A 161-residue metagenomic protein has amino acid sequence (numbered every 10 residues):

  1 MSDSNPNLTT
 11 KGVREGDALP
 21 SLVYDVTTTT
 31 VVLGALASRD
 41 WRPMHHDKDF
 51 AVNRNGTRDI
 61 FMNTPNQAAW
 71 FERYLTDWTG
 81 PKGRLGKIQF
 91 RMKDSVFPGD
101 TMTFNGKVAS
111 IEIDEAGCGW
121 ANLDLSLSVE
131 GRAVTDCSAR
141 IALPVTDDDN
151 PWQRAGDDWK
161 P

Functional and structural regions predicted by a protein language model:
M1-L19, V96-P161: HotDog/MaoC-like acyl-thioester-processing domains
S2-L85, T146-P161: Hot-dog-fold acyl-thioester-processing enzymes
V23, K87-Q89, D136-R140: Well-ordered beta-strand positions in beta-sheet-rich domains
V26, M92, I141-L143: Hydrophobic residues in beta-strands and at strand termini
L36, I60, I88, I111-I113 (+1 more regions): Weak global preference for isoleucine
W78-F104: Mid-chain, well-packed structural core segment of small domains
